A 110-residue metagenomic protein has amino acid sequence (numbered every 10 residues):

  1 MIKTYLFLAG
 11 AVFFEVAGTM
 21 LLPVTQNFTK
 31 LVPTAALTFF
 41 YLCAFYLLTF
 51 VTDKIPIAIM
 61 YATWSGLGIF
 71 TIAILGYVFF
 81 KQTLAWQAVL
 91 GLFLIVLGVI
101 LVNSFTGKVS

Functional and structural regions predicted by a protein language model:
M1-S110: Polytopic alpha-helical membrane proteins, predominantly small-molecule transporters/carriers
